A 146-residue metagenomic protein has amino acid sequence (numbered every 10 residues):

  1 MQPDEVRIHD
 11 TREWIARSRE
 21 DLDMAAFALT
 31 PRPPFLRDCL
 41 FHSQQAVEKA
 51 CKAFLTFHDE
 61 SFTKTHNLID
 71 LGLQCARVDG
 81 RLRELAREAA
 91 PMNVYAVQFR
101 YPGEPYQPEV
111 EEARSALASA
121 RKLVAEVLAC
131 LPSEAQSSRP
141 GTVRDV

Functional and structural regions predicted by a protein language model:
M1-V146: Terminal alpha-helical segments
